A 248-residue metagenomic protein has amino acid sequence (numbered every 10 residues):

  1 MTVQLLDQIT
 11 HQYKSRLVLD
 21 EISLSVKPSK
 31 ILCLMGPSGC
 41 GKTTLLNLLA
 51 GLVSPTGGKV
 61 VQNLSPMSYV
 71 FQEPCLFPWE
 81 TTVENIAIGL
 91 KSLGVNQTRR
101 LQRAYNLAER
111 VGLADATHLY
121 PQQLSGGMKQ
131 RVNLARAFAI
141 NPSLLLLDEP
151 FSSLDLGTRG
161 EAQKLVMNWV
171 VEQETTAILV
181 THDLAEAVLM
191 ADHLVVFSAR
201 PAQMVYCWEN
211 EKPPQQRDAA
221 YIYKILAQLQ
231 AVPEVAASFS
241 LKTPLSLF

Functional and structural regions predicted by a protein language model:
M35-P37: The feature captures the beta-strand-to-loop junction immediately N-terminal to the Walker
A50: Helix-to-loop junction immediately C-terminal to a conserved catalytic motif
E80-A87: Short coil-to-helix segment of the ABC ATPase nucleotide-binding domain corresponding to the Q-loop/switch region
L119-Q122, I140: Conserved signature/switch motifs of ABC ATPase nucleotide-binding domains
L134: Hydrophobic anchor residue at the start of the ABC signature
L145-E149: Catalytic Walker B motif of ABC-type/P-loop ATPase nucleotide-binding domains
R159-Q173: Helical segment within the ABC ATPase nucleotide-binding domain
